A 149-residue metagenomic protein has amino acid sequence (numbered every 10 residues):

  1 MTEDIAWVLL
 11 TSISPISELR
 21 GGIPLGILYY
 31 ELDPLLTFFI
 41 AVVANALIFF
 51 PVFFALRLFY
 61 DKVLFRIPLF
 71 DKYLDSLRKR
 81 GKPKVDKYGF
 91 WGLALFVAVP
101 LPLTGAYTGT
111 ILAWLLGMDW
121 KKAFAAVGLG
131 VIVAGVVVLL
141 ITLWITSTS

Functional and structural regions predicted by a protein language model:
M1-L9, Y29-V97, M118-K122, G128 (+1 more regions): Membrane-interfacial helix-loop-helix
I13-L25, P100-I111: Transmembrane helix boundary and interhelical junction motifs in multipass membrane proteins
I16-R20, A46, I132: Hydrophobic alpha-helical transmembrane bundles that constitute the permease/transmembrane domains of multi-pass
A98-L103, I132-V136: Mid-bilayer segments of alpha-helical transmembrane spans in multi-pass integral membrane proteins that mediate
G105-L129: Hydrophobic alpha-helical transmembrane segments and immediately flanking/interface helices in integral membrane
